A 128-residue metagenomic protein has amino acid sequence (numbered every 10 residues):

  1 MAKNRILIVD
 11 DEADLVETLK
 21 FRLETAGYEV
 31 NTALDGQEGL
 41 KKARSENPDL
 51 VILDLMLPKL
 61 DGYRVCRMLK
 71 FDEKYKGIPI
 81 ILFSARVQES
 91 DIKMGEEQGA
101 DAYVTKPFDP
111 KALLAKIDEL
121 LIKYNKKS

Functional and structural regions predicted by a protein language model:
V16, P58, Q88, P107: The feature encodes the CheY-like receiver
E17-T25: Charged docking surfaces used in two-component/phosphorelay signaling
G27-L34, K42: Short hydrophobic/Thr-rich beta-strand motif most characteristic of the beta2 strand and flanking loop of CheY-like
E46-I52, L57: Active-site beta3 strand of CheY-like receiver
F108-D118: C-terminal output helix
